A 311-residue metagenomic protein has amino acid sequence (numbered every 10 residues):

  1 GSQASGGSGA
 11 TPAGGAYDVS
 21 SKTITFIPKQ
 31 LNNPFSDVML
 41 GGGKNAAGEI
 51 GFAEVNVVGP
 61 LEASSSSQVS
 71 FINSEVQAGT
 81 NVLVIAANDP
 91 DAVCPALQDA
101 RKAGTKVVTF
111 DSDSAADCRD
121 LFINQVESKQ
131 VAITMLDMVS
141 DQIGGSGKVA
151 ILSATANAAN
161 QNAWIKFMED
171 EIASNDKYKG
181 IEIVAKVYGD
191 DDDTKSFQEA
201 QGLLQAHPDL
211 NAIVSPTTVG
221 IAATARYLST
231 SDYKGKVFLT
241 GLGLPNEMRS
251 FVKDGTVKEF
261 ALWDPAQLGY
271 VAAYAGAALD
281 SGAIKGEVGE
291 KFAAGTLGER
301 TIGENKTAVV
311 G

Functional and structural regions predicted by a protein language model:
G9-D18, K22-I50, V55-S70, A86-P90 (+2 more regions): Extracytoplasmic "Venus flytrap"
G9-S20, A156-N160, E171-S174, V271-G311: Hinge/cleft segment of the Venus flytrap/periplasmic-binding protein
D18-V19, Q68, I123-V149, A163 (+3 more regions): Hydrophobic alpha-helical segments within soluble ligand-binding/sensing domains
F35-E49, V131-M135, A159-K179, K195 (+2 more regions): Short, solvent-exposed amphipathic alpha-helices that sit in or adjacent to ligand/effector-binding or catalytic
G48-L61, K148-I151, I172-D191: Short beta-strand elements in bilobed, periplasmic/extracellular small-molecule ligand-binding domains
V82, P90-Q130, D141, K148 (+3 more regions): Flexible loop/hinge segments that line or gate small-molecule binding clefts
I85-K102, M168, A185, G189-F251: Hydrophobic alpha-helical
N211-S215, R226-E304: Exported/periplasmic ABC-transporter solute-binding proteins
